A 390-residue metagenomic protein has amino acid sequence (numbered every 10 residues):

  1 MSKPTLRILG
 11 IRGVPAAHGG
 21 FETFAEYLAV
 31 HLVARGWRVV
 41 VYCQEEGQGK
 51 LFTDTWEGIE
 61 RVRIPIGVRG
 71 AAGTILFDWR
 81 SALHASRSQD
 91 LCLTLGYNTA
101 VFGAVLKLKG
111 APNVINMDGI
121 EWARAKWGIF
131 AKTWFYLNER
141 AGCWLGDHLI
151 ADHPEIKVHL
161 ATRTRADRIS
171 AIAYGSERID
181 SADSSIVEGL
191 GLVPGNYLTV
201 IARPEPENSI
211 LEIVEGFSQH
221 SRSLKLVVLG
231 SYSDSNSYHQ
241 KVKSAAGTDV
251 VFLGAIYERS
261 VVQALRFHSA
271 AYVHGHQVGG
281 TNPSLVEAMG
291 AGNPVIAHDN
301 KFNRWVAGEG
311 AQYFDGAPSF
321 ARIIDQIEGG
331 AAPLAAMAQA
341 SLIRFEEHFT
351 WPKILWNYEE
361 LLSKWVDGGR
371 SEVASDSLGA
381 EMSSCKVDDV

Functional and structural regions predicted by a protein language model:
R7, G189-S221, V227: Conserved donor-binding/catalytic core segment of Leloir-type glycosyltransferases
G49, G73-S86, D90-D118, W122 (+1 more regions): An aromatic- and histidine-rich active-site surface loop
L83-S86, A131-L149: Membrane-proximal helix-turn-helix segments that form the acceptor-binding/catalytic region of lipid-linked
G142-I169, S176-R178, Y358: A short, active-site helix/loop in glycosyltransferases that binds the activated sugar's phosphate group
H239-S260: Nucleotide-activated donor-binding/catalytic signature segment of Leloir-type glycosyltransferases, i.e., the conserved
A271, L285, G290, P294-A297: Short hydrophobic beta-strand element within catalytic cores of glycosyltransferases and related nucleotide-activated
Q277: Aromatic "clamp/platform" in nucleotide-sugar-dependent glycosyltransferases that forms part of the donor/acceptor
R304-Q326, A335-A336: Change "using UDP/GDP/dTDP sugars" to "using nucleotide sugars
